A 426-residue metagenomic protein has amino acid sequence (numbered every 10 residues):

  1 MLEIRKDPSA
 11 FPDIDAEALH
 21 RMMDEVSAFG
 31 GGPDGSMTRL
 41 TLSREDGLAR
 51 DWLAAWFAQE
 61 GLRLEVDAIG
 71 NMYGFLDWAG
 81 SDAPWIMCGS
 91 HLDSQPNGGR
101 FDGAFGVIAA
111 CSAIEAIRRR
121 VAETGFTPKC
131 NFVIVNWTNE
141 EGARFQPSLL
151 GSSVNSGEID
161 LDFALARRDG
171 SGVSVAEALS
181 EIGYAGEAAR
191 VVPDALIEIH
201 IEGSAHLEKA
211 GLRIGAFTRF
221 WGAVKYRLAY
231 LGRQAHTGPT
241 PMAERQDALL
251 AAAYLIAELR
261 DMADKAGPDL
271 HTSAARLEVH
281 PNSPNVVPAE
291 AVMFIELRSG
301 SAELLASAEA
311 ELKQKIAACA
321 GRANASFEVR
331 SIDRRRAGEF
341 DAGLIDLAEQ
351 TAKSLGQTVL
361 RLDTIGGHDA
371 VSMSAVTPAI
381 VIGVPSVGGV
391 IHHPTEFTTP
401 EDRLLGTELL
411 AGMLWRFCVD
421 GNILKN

Functional and structural regions predicted by a protein language model:
L2-S43, R335: N-terminal capping segment at the start of a domain
L19-S27, G32, G89-S90, V359-L409 (+1 more regions): Zn-dependent metallopeptidase/amidohydrolase metal-coordination segment
G31-D77: A non-catalytic alpha/beta surface segment that caps or lines the substrate-entry region of metallo-dependent hydrolase
R39-T41, S273-N282, F294-S301, S326-I345 (+1 more regions): A short beta-alpha structural unit
E60, M72-F105: Catalytic-core environment of secreted peptidases
C88, N97-E141, V224-Y230, P239-M262 (+3 more regions): Alpha-helical metal-binding/catalytic segments enriched in His/Glu/Asp
N139-E140, R144-E303: Midchain, well-structured core segments that form catalytic/ion-binding scaffolds
H236, T240-A266, E311-Q314, V384-N426: His/Asp/Glu-rich mid-to-C-terminal helical/loop segments that flank catalytic regions of hydrolases
